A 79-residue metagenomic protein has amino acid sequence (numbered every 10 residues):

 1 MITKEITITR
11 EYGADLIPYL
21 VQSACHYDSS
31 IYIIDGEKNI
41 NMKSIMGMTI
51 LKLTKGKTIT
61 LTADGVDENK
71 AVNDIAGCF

Functional and structural regions predicted by a protein language model:
M1-I2: Absolute protein N-terminus
E5, K52-F79: C-terminal structural segments of small proteins and small subunits
E5-N39, I45-L53: Compact, glycine-rich, soluble single-domain proteins
